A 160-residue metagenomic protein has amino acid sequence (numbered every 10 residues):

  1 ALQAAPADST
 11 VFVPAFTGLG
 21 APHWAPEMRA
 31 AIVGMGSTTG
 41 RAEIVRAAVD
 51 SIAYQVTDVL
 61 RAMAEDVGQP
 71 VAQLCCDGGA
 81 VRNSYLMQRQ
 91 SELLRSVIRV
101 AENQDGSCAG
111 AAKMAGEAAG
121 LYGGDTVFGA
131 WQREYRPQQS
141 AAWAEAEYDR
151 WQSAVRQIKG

Functional and structural regions predicted by a protein language model:
A1-G160: Glycine/Thr-rich phosphate-binding loops that ligate phosphate moieties of nucleotide and other phosphorylated ligands
